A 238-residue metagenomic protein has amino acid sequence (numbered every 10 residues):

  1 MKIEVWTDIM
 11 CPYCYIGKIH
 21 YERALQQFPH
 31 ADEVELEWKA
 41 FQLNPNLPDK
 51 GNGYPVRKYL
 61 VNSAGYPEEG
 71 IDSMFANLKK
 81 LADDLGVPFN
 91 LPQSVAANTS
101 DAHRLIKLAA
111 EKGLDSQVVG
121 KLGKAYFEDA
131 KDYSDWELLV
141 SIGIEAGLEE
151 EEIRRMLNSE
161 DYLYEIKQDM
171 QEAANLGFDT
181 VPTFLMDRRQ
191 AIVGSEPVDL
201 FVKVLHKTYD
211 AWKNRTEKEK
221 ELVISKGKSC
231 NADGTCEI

Functional and structural regions predicted by a protein language model:
M1: Active-site loops and adjacent core secondary-structure elements that bind or stabilize anionic groups
V5-T7, Y13-H30, K107-I238: C-terminal cap of thioredoxin/glutaredoxin-like
I19-Y126, E219, C236: Structural alpha/beta surface segment adjacent to cysteine/selenocysteine redox centers across thiol/disulfide enzymes
